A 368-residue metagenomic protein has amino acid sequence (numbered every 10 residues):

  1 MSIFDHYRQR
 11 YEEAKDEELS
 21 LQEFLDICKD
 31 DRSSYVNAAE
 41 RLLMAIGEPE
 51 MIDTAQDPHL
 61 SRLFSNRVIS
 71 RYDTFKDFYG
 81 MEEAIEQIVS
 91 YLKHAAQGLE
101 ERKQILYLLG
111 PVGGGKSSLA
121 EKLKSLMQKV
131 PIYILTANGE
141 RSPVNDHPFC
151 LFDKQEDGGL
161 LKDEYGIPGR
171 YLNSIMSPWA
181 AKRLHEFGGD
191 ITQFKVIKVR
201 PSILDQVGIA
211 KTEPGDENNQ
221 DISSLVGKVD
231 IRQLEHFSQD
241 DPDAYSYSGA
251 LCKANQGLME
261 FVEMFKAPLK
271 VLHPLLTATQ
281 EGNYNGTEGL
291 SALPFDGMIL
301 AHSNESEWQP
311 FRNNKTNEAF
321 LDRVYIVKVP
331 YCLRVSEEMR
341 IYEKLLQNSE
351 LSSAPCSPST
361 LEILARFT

Functional and structural regions predicted by a protein language model:
M1-I52, G110-G113: N-terminal accessory segments that target, anchor, or regulate ATP-driven/P-loop NTPase machines and associated
S34-T368: Conserved ASCE/P-loop NTPase catalytic core
